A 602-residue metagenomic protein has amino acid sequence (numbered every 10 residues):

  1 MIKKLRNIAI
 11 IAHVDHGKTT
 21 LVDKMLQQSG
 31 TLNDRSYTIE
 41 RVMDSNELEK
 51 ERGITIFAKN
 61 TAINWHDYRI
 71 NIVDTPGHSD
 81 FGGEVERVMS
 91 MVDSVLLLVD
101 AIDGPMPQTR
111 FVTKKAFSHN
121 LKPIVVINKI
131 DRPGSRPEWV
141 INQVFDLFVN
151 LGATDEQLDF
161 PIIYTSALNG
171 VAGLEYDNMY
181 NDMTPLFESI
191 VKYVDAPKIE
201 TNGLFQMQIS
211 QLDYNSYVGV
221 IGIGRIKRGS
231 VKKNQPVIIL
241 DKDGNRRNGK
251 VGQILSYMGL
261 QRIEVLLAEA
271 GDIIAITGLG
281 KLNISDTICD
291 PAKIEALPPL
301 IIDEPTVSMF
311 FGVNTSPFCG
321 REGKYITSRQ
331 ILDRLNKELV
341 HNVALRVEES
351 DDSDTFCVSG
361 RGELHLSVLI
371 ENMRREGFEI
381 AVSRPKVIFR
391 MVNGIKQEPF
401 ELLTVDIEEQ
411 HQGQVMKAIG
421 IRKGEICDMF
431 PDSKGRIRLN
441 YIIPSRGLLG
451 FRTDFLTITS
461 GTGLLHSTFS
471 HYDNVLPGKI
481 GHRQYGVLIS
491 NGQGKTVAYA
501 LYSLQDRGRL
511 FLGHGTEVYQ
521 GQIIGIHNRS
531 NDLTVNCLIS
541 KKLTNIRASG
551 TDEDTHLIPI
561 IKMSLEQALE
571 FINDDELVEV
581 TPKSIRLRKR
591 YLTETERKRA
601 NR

Functional and structural regions predicted by a protein language model:
M1-R602: Structural and coupling elements of P-loop NTPases
